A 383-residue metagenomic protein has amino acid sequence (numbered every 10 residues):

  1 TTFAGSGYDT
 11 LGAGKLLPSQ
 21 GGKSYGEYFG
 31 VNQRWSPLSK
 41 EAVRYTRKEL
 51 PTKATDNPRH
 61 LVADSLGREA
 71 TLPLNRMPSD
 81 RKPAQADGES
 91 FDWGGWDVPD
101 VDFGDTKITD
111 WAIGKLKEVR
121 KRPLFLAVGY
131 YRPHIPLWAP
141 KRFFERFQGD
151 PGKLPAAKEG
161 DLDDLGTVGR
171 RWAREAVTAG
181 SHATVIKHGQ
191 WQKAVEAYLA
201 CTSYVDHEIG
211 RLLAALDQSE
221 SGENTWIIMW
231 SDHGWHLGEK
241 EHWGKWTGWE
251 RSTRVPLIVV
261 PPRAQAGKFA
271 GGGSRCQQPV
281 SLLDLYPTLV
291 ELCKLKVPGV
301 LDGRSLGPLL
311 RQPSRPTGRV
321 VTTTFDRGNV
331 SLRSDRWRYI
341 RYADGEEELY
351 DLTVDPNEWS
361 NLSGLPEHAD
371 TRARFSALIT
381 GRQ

Functional and structural regions predicted by a protein language model:
T1-V98: Catalytic-site neighborhoods of secreted/periplasmic enzymes that process anionic sulfate/phosphate groups
G22-P51, R132-D163: Aromatic- and acidic-residue-enriched segments that line the glycan-binding/catalytic groove of carbohydrate-active
W35-K48, T52-A54, S231-E239, K245 (+6 more regions): C-terminal cap/loop subdomain of S1 sulfatases and analogous C-terminal strand-loop tails that border
G95-F103, K187-A200, G244, G267-V280 (+2 more regions): Active-site rim elements
F103-K117, H182-T225: A long, amphipathic alpha-helix that forms part of the scaffold/cap immediately adjacent to metal-dependent active
I113-D161, T178-K193, H236, K240-W243 (+1 more regions): Active-site His/acidic residue clusters
P136-K141, R146, A214-G272, S281: Histidine-centered active-site microenvironments of extracellular/periplasmic hydrolases and transferases
E175-K193, C201, V205, S281 (+3 more regions): Long, internal low-complexity/basic segments
